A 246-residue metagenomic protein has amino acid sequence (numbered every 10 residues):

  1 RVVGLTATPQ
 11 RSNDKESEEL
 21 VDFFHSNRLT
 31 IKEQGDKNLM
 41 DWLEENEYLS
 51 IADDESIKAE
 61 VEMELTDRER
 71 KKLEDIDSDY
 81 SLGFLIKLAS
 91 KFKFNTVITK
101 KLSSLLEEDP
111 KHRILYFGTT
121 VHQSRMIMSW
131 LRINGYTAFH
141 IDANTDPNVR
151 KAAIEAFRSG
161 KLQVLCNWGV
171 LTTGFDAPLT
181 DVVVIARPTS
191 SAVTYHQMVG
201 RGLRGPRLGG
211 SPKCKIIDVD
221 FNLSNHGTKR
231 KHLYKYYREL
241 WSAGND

Functional and structural regions predicted by a protein language model:
R1-A52: Post-DEXD/H (motif II) to motif III coupling segment of the RecA-like Helicase ATP-binding lobe
L5-P9, T119-T120, W168-V170: A short beta-strand-to-loop transition that corresponds to the Sensor-1 phosphate-sensing loop of AAA+ P-loop ATPases
D41, E45-F92, T137: Inter-lobe coupling/hinge segments of SF2-like helicase ATPases
E55, R113-L115, Q163-V164, V182: Residue-level preference for the first positions of well-ordered beta-strands
G83-S129: Conserved strand-helix element at the start of the C-terminal RecA-like helicase core
L131-R132, F157: Hydrophobic alpha-helical packing residues
T137, D142-W241: Conserved RecA-like P-loop NTPase helicase motor core
